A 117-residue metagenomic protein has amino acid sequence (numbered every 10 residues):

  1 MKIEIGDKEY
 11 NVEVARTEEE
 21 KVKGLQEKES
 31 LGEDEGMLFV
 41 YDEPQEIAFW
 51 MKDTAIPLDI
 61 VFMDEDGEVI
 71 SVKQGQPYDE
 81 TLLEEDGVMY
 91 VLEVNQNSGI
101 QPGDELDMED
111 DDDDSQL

Functional and structural regions predicted by a protein language model:
M1-L117: Compact, glycine-rich, soluble single-domain proteins
